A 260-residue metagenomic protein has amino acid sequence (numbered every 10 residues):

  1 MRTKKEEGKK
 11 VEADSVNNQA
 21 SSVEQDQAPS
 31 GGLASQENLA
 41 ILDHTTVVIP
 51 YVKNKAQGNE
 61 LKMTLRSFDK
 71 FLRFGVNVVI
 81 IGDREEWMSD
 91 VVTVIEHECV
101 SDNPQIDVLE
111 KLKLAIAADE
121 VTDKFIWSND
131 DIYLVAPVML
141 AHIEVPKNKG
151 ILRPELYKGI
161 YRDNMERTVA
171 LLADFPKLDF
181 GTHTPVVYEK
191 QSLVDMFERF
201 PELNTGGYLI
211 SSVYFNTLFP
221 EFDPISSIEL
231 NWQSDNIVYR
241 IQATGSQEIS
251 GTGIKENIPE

Functional and structural regions predicted by a protein language model:
M1-G8: Arg/Lys-rich low-complexity patches in intrinsically disordered regions that function as generic
D14-N17, D26: Intrinsic-disorder-associated, low-complexity terminal segments enriched in Asp/Asn/His/Tyr and depleted of Lys/Arg
P29-S101, E221, T244-Q247, I254-E256: N-terminal anchoring/stem segment of glycosyltransferases
G58-S67, H97-S128: A conserved donor-nucleotide-binding helix/loop in the catalytic core of Leloir-type glycosyltransferases
S89-V91, W127, A136-M139: Short glycine-/acidic-enriched loop or helix-start segments at secondary-structure transitions that form or flank
I132-Y133: Acidic metal-phosphate-binding loop of nucleotide-sugar-dependent transferases
V138-Y161: Conserved donor-nucleotide/metal-binding helix-loop-beta segment in metal-dependent transferases, i.e., the alpha-helix
E166-Q247: Catalytic core and acceptor-binding pocket of nucleotide-sugar-dependent glycosyltransferases
